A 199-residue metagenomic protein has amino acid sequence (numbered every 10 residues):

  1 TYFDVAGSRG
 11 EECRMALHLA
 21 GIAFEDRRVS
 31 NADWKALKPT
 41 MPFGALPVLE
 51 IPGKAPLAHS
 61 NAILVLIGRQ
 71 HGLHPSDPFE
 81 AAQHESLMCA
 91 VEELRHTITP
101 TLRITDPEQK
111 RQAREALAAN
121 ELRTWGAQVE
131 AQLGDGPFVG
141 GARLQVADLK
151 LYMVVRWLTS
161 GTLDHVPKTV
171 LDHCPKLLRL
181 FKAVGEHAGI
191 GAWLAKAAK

Functional and structural regions predicted by a protein language model:
T1-A116, N120-G126, G134-P137, R143: GST-like domain detector, emphasizing the conserved glutathione-binding G-site in the N-terminal thioredoxin-like
A62, K176, G189: Residue-level recognition of oxygen-bearing side chains
R69, A90, V155, A183-E186: Residues within well-ordered alpha-helical secondary structure of globular protein domains
H84, V139-V166, H173-L178, V184 (+1 more regions): GST superfamily/GST-like fold recognition
E92-R95, G126-E130, L178-G185: Structural signal for well-ordered, non-membrane alpha-helices
E108-A116, L163-D172: Acidic, serine/threonine/proline-rich low-complexity intrinsically disordered regions
